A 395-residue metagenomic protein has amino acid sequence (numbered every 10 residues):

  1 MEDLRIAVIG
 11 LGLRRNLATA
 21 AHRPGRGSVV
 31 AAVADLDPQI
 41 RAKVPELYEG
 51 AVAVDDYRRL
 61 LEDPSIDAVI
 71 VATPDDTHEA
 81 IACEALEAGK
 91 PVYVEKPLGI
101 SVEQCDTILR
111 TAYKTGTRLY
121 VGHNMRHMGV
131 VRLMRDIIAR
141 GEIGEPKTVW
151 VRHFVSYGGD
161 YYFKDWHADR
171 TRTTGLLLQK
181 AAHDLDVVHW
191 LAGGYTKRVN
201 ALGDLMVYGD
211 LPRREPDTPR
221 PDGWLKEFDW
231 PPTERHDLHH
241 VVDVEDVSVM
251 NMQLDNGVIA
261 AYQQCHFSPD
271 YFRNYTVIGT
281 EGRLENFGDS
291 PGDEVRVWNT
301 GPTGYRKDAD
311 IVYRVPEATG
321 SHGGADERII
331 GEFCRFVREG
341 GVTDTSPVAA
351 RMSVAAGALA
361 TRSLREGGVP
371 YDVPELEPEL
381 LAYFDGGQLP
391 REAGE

Functional and structural regions predicted by a protein language model:
M1-Y48: N-terminal Rossmann-like dinucleotide-binding module
G12, M125-H240: Predominantly a Rossmann-like dinucleotide-binding segment in NAD(P)-dependent oxidoreductases
G50-Y57: Conserved SAM-binding strand-loop segment of SAM-dependent methyltransferases
D63, A68, P74-D75, E79-R126 (+1 more regions): Beta-strand-loop-alpha-helix segment that lines the small-molecule cofactor/substrate pocket of alpha/beta enzymes
G89, G116, G141, G257 (+2 more regions): Glycine-centered short loops/turns at secondary-structure junctions
T117, G144-T148, R362-E395: C-terminal capping/lid region of NAD(P)-dependent oxidoreductase domains
A182, I259, Q263-F272: Glycine-rich phosphate/pyrophosphate-binding beta-alpha loops
M206-N256, R273-V348, P370, L380-E395: C-terminal glycine/acidic-rich active-site capping loop/insertion
